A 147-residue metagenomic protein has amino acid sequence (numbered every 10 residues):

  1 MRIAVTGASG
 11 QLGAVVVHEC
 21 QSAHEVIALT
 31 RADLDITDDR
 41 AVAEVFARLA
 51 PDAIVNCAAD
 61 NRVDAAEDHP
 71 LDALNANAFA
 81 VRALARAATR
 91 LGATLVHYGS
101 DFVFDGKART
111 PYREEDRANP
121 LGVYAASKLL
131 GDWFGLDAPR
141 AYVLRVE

Functional and structural regions predicted by a protein language model:
M1-S22: N-terminal Rossmann NAD(P)H-binding glycine-rich loop of SDR-like oxidoreductase domains
T6, L29, I54-A58, L95-S100 (+2 more regions): SDR active-site strand-loop-helix element
G13-A14, A78, L129: Residues forming the Rossmann-fold NAD(P)(H) cofactor-binding site
Q21-E44: Adenosine-cofactor binding site in Rossmann-like domains, unifying the SAM/SAH pocket of S-adenosylmethionine-dependent
I36-A76: NAD(P)H-binding glycine-rich loop region in Rossmannoid oxidoreductase-like domains and their noncatalytic homologs
V63, D68, S100-L121: Active-site "gating" loop of Rossmann-like NAD(P)-dependent oxidoreductase/epimerase domains
D68-V96: NAD(P)-cofactor binding segment of oxidoreductase domains
N119-V143: Active-site Tyr-X1-5-Lys
